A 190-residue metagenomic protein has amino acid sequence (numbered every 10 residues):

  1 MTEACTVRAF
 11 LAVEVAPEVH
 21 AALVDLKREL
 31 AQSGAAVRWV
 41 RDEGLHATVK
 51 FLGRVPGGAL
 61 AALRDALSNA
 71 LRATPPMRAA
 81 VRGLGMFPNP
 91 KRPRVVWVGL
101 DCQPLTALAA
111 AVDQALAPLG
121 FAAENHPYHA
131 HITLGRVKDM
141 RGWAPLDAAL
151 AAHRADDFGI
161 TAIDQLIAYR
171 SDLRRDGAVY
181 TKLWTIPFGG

Functional and structural regions predicted by a protein language model:
M1-G190: Histidine-dependent nucleotide/RNA phosphoesterase domain, centered on the 2H-phosphoesterase fold with its duplicated
